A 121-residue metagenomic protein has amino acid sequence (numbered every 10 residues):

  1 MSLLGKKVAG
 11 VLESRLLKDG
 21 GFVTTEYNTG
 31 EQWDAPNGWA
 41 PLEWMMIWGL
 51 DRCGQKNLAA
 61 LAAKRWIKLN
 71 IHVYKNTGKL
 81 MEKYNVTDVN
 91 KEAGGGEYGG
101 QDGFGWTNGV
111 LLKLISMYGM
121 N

Functional and structural regions predicted by a protein language model:
M1, E43-K56: Alpha-helical support elements that line or immediately flank enzyme active sites and cofactor-binding pockets
M1-G38, I71-N121: Extended glycan-interaction surfaces of carbohydrate-active proteins
A9, A62-A63: Inward-facing hydrophobic residues that define packing positions of alpha-helical scaffold repeats
M46-L50, A59, W66, L111: Hydrophobic, well-ordered secondary-structure elements that form the walls of internal hydrophobic environments
A63-K64, T87: Catalytic cores of transferase enzymes with a strong primary signal for eukaryotic protein kinases
K64-I67, I71: TPR/TPR-like (Sel1-like) alpha-helical repeat modules
